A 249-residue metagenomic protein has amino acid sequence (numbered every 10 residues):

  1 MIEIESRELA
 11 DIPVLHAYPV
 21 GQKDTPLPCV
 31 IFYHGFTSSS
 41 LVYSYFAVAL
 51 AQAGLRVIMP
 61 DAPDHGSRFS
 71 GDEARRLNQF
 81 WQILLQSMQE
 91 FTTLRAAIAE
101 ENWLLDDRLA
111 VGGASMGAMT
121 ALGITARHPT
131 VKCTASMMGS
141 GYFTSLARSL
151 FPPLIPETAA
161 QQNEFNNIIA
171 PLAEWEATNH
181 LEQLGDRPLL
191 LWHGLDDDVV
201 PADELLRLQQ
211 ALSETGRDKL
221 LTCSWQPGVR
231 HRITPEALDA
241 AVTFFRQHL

Functional and structural regions predicted by a protein language model:
M1-T25: N-terminal cap/lid segment of alpha/beta-hydrolase-fold proteins
T25-G35: Short beta-strand element of the alpha/beta-hydrolase
F36-V48: The serine-hydrolase catalytic nucleophile loop
A49-E73: Conserved alpha/beta-hydrolase
N78-N102: Alpha/beta-hydrolase active-site loop
L94-P152: Primarily recognizes the serine-hydrolase "nucleophile elbow" in alpha/beta-hydrolase and SGNH/GDSL folds
S145-L206: The feature captures the conserved acid-bearing segment of alpha/beta-hydrolase catalytic domains
L206, E214-L249: C-terminal catalytic histidine-bearing segment of alpha/beta-hydrolase fold enzymes
